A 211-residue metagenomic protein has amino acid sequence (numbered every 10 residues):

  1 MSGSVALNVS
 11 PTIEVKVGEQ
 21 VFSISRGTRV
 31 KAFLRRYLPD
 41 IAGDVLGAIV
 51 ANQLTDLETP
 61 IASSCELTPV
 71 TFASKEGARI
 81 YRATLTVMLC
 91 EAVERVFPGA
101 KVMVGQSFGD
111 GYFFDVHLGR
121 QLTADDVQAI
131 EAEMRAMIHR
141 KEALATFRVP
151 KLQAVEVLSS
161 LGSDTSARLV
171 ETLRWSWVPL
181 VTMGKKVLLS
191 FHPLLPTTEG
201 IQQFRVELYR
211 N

Functional and structural regions predicted by a protein language model:
M1-T86, C90-A92, F97-D110, A132-E133: Ubiquitin-like/PB1-type beta-grasp interaction modules and other compact soluble beta-rich domains
T59-A78, A92, K101-G105, F113-N211: Auxiliary tRNA-acceptor-end handling modules of aminoacyl-tRNA synthetases
